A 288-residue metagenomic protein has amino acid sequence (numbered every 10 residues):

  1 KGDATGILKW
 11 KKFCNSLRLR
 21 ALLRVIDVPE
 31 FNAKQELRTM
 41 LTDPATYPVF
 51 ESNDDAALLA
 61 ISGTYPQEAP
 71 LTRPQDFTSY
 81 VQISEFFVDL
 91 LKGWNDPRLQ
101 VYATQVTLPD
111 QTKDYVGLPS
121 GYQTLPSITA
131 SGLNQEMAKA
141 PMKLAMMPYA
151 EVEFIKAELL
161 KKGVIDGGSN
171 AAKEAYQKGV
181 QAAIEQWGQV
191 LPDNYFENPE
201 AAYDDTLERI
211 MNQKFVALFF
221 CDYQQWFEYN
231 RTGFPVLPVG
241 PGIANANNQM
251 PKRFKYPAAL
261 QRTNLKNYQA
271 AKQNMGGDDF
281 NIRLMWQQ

Functional and structural regions predicted by a protein language model:
K1-Q189, D204-L207, Q213: Structured, solvent-exposed acidic/aromatic patches
V164, V180-Q288: C-terminal functional modules
